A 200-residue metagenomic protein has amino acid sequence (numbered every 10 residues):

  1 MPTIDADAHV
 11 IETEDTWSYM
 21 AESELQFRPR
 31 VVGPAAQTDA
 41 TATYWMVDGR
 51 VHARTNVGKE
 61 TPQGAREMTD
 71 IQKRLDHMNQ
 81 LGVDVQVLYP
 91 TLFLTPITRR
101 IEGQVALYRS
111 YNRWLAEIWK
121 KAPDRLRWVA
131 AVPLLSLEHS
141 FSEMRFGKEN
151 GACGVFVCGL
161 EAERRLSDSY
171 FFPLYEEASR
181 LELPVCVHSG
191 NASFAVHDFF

Functional and structural regions predicted by a protein language model:
M1-F200: Helix-coil boundary/capping segments in enzymes
